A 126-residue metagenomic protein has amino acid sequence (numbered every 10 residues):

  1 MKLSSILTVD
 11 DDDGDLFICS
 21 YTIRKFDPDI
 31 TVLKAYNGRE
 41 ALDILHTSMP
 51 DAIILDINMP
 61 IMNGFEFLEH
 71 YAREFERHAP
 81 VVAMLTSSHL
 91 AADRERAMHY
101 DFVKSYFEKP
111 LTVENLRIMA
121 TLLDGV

Functional and structural regions predicted by a protein language model:
S4-G14, C19, I23: Conserved acidic segment of CheY-like receiver
I6, S48-I54: Active-site beta3 strand of CheY-like receiver
K34-D43, G64: Helix N-cap/capping motif at the beta->alpha junctions
D43, F65-E76: Short amphipathic alpha-helix used as the core "switch/output" element in two-component signaling
M59: Receiver (REC) domain active-site loop signature in two-component systems and cognate sites in sensor histidine kinases
E66, H89-Y106, I118-A120: Alpha4 helix (beta4-alpha4-beta5 surface) of REC/receiver domains from two-component response regulators
L85-T86: Hydrophobic/aromatic residues positioned on beta-strands within the core alpha/beta folds
L116-V126: Receiver (REC) domain switch/output surface
